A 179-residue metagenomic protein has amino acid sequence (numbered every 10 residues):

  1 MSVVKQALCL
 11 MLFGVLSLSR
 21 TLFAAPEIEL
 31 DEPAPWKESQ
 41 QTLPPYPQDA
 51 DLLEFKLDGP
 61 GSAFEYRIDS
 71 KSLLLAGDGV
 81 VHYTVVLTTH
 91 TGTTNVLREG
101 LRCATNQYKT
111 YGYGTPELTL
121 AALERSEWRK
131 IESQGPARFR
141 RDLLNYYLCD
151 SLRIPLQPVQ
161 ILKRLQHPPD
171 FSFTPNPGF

Functional and structural regions predicted by a protein language model:
M1-C9: Bacterial N-terminal signal peptides that target proteins for export
S2, R67-D69, R102: Poly-acidic low-complexity segments
V4, S19-T21: Serine/proline-rich low-complexity intrinsically disordered segments, especially terminal tails, linkers
C9-S19: Bacterial N-terminal signal peptides
F23-L52, P136-F179: N-terminal trafficking/processing presequences and adjacent post-cleavage segments of proteins routed to secretion
A25-R98: N-terminal secretory signal peptides
T91-I154: An exposed acidic His-Trp-rich patch
